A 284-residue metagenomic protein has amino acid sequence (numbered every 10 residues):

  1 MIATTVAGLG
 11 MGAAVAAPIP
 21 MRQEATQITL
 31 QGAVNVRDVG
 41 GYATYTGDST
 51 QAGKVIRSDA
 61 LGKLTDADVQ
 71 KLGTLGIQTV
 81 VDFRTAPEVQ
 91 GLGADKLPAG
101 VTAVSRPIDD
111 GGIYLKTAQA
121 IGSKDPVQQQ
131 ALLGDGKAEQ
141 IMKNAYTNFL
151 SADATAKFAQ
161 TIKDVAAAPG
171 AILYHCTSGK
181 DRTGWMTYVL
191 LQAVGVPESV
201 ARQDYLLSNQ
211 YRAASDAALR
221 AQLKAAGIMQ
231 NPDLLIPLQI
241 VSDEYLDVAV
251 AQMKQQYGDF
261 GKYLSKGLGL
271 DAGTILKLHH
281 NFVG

Functional and structural regions predicted by a protein language model:
M1-I172, M186-G284: Cys-dependent protein tyrosine phosphatase-like superfamily
H175: Catalytic nucleophile loop of clan PA
S178, R182-T183: Ser/Thr-glycine-rich phosphate-binding loops at phosphate-binding pockets of nucleotides, nucleotide cofactors
